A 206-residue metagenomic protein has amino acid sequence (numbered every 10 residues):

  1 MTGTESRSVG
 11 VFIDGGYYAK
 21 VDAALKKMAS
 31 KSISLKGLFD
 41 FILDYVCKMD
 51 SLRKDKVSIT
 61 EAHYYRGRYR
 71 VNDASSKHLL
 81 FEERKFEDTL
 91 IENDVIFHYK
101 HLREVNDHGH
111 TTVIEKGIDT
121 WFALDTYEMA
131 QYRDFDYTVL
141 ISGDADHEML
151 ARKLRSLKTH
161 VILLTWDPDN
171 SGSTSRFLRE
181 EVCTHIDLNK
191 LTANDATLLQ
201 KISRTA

Functional and structural regions predicted by a protein language model:
M1-I114, H160, T165-D169: Domain-level signal for Mg2+-assisted phosphodiester chemistry and nucleotide/NA-binding surfaces in nucleic-acid
D88-A206: Nuclease catalytic cores that cleave nucleic-acid phosphodiester bonds, predominantly acidic two-metal-ion
